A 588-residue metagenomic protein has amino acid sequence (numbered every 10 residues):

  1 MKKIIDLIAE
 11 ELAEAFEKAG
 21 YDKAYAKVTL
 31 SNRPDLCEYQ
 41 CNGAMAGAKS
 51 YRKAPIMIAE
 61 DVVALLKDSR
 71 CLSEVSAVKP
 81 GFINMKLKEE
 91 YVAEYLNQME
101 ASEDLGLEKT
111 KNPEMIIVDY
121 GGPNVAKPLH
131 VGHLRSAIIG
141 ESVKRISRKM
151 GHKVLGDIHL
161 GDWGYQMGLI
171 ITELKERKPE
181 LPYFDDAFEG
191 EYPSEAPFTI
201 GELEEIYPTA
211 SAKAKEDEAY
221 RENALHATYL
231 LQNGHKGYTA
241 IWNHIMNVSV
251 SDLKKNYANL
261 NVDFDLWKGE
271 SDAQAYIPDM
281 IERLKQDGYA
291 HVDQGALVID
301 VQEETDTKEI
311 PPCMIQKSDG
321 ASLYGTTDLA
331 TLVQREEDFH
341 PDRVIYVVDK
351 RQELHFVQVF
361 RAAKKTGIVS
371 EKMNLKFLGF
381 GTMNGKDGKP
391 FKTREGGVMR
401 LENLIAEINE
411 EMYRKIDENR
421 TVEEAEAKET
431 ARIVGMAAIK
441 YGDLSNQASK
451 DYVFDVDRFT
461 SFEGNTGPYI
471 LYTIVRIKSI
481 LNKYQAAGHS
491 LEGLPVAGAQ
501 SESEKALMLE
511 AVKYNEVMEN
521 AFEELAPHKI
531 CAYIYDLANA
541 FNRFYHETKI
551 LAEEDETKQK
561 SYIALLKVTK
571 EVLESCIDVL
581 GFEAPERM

Functional and structural regions predicted by a protein language model:
M1-E17: N-proximal, solvent-exposed amphipathic alpha-helical segments enriched in charged/polar residues
K3, E17-A46, Y51-M588: NTP-dependent nucleotidyl-transfer catalytic core
